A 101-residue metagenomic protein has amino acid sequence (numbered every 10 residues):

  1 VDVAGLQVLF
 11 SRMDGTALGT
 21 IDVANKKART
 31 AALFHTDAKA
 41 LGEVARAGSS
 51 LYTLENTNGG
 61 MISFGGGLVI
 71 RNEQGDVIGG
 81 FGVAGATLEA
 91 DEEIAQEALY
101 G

Functional and structural regions predicted by a protein language model:
V1-G101: Flexible, solvent-exposed loop/hinge segments and secondary-structure transition points
